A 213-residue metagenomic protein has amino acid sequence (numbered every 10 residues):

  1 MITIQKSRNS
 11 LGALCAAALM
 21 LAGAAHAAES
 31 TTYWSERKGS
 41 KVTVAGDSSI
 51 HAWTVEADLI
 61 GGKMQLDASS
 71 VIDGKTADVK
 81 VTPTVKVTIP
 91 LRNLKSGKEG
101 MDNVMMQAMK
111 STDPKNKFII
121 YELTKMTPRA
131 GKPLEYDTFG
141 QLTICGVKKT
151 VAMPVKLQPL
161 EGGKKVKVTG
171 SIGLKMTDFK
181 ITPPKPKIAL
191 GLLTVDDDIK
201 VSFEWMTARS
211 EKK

Functional and structural regions predicted by a protein language model:
I2-L14: Bacterial N-terminal signal peptides that target proteins for export
G12-A22: Bacterial N-terminal signal peptides
A27-K213: Low-complexity, acidic/polar, glycine-enriched regions of mature
